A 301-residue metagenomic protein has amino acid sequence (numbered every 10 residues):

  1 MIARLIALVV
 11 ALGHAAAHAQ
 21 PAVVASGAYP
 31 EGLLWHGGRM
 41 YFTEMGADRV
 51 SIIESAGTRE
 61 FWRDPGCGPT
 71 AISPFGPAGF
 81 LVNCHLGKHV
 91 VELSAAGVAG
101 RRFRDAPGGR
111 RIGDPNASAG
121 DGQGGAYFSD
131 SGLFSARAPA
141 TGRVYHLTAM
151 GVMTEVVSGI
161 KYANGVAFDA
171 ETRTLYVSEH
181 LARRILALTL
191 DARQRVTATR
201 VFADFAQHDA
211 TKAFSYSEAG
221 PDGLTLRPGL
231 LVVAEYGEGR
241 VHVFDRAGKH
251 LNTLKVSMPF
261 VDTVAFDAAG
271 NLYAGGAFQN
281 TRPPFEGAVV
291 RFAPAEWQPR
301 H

Functional and structural regions predicted by a protein language model:
Q20-V24, G57-R63, G100-G108, V152-V157 (+2 more regions): A short beta-strand motif characteristic of beta-propeller blades
V23-R39, P65-C84, G108-A126, R143 (+5 more regions): Beta-rich, blade/repeat-based domains predominating in secreted/periplasmic proteins but also intracellular
Y41-E60: Beta-propeller domains
M45-G46, H85-L86, S135-T141, H180-A182 (+2 more regions): Short, solvent-exposed loop/turn segments at conserved positions within beta-propeller repeat blades
A47, G57, G97-V98, A149-V152 (+5 more regions): Short coil turn/linker residues within repeat-based beta-strand modules
R49-S51, H89-V91, G142-Y145, R184-L186 (+2 more regions): A short loop-to-beta-strand structural motif that recurs across blades of beta-propeller domains
V90-L133, T141: Asp-box/WD-like beta-propeller blade repeats and closely related beta-sheet repeat scaffolds
L188-R195, P294-P299: Short loop/turn segments immediately following beta-strands, especially the blade-tip and inter-blade linker loops
